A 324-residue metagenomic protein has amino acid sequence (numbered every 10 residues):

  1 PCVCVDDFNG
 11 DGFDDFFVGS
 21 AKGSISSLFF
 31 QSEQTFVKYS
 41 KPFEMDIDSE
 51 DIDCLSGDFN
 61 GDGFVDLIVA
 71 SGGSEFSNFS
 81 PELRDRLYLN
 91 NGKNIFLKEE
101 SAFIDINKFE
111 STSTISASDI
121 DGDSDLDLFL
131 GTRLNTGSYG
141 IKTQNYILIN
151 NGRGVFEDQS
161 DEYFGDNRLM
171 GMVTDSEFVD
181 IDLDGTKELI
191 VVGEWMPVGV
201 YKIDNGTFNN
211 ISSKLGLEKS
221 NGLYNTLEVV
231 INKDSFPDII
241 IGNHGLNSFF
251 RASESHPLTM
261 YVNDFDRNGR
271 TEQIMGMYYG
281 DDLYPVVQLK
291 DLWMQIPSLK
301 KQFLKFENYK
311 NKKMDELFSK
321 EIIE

Functional and structural regions predicted by a protein language model:
P1, F30-S49, R86-E110, L148-G171 (+2 more regions): Blade-edge motifs of beta-propeller repeat domains
P1-G10, F30, E50-F64, F103 (+6 more regions): Beta-propeller blade termini
D14-F36: Beta-propeller domains
D15-S20, L67-S71, L128-T132, L189-G193 (+1 more regions): Hydrophobic beta-strand segments that make up the repeating blades of beta-propeller and related beta-repeat
A21-S24, S77-L83, G137-T143, E194-M196 (+1 more regions): Short, solvent-exposed loop/turn segments at conserved positions within beta-propeller repeat blades
E44-G92, L97: A generic tandem-repeat structural signature
E100-V179, G185-K187, V192-M196: Solenoidal tandem-repeat scaffolds enriched in leucines and small polar residues
M170-D234, D238-I240: A compositional/structural signature marking long, glycine- and acidic/polar-rich segments with frequent tryptophans
